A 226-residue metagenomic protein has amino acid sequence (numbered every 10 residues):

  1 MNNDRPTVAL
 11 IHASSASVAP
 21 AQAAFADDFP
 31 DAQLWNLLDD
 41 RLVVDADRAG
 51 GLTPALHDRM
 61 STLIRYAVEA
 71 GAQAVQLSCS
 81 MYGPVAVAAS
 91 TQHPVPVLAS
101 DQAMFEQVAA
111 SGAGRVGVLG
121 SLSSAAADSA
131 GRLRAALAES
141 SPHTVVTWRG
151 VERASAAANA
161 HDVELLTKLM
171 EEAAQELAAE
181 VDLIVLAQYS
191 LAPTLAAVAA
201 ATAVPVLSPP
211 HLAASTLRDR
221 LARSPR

Functional and structural regions predicted by a protein language model:
M1-R226: Non-catalytic structural scaffold of enzyme domains
